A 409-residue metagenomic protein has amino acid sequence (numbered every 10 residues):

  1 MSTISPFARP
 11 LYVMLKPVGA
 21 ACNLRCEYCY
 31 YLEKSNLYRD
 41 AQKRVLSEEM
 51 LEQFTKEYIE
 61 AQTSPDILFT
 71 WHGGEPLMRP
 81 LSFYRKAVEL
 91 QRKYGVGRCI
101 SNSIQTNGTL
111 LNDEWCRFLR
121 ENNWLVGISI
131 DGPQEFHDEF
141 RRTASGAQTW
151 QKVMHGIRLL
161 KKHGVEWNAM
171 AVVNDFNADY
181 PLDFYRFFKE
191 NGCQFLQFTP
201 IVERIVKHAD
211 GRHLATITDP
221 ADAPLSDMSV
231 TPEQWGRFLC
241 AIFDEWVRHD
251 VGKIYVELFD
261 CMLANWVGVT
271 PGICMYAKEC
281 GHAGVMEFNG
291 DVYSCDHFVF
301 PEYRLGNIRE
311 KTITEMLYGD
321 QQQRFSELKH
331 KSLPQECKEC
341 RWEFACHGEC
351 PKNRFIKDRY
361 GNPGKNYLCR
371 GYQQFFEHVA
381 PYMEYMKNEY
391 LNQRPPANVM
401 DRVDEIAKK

Functional and structural regions predicted by a protein language model:
M1-R117, E121-N122: Conserved alpha-helical substructure of the radical SAM core
C22, C26-C29, C274, C280 (+5 more regions): Disulfide-bonded cysteines in secreted/extracellular proteins and peptides
L24-E27, Q134-D138, I205-A215: Short acidic/His/Gly/Ser-rich catalytic and metal-binding motifs that mark active-site loops of diverse hydrolases
F54-K56, M78-Q197, R204-V206: Conserved AdoMet/S-adenosylmethionine-binding subsite of the radical SAM
T143-Q151, R158, K162-M275, E279 (+3 more regions): Radical SAM enzyme [4Fe-4S]-AdoMet core and its adjacent flexible, acidic and glycine-rich loops/tails across
F288: A cytosolic small-molecule/anion-sensing beta-strand core signal
V299-K409: Flexible mid-to-C-terminal extensions adjoining Fe-S/redox cofactors in radical SAM and related proteins
